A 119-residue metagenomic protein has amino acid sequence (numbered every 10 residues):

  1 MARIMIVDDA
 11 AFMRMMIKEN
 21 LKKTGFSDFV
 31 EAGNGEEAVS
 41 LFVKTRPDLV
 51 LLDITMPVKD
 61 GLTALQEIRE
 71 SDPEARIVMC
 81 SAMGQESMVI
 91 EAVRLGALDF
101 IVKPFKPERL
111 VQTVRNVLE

Functional and structural regions predicted by a protein language model:
M15-K23, I90, E108: Charged docking surfaces used in two-component/phosphorelay signaling
F26-G33, L41: Short hydrophobic/Thr-rich beta-strand motif most characteristic of the beta2 strand and flanking loop of CheY-like
N34-E37, D60-T63: Acidic catalytic/metal-coordinating carboxylates
T45-L51: Active-site beta3 strand of CheY-like receiver
M56: Receiver (REC) domain active-site loop signature in two-component systems and cognate sites in sensor histidine kinases
S87, F105-V114: C-terminal output helix
